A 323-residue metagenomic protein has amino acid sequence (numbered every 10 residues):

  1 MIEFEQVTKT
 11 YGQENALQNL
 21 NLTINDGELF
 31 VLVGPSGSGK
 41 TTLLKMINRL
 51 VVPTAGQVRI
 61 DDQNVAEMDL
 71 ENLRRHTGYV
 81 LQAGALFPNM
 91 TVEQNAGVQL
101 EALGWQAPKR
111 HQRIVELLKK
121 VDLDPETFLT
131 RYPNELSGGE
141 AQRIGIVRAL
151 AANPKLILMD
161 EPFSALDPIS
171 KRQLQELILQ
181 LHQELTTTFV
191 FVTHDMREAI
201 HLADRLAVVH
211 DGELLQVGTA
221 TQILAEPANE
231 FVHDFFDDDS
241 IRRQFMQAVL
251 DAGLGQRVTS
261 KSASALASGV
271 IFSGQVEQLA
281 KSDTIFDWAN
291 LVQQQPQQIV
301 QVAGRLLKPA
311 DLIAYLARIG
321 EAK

Functional and structural regions predicted by a protein language model:
N48: Helix-to-loop junction immediately C-terminal to a conserved catalytic motif
N64-G78, A102, E226-P227: ABC ATPase NBD coupling module
M90-G97: Short coil-to-helix segment of the ABC ATPase nucleotide-binding domain corresponding to the Q-loop/switch region
Y132-L136, E140: Conserved ABC ATPase signature
N153: Conserved catalytic motifs of ABC-family nucleotide-binding domains
D211-G212: Conserved ABC ATPase "signature" C-loop
V217-G218, E226: ABC ATPase "signature
